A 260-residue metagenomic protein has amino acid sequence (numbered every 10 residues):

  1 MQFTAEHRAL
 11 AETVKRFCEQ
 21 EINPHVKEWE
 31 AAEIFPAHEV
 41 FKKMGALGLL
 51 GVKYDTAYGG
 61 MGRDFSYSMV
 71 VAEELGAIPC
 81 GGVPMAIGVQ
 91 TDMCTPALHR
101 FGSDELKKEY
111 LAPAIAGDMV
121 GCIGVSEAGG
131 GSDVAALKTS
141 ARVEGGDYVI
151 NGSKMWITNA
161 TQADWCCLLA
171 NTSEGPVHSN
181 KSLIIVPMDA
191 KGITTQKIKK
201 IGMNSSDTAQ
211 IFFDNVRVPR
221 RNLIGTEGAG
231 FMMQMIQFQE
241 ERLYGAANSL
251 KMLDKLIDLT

Functional and structural regions predicted by a protein language model:
M1-G88, E105-E109, P113-A116, L250 (+1 more regions): Amphipathic, small/basic residue-rich leader segments at the start of a protein or domain
Q2-E6, L10, E73, I78 (+2 more regions): Glycine-rich beta->alpha junctions and the first turn(s) of the following alpha-helix
R63-D64, D133-A135, N159-A163, V177-N180 (+2 more regions): Short glycine/proline-enriched turns and hinge-like loops at secondary-structure junctions
V83-E105, G131: N-terminal glycine-rich flavin-associated loop
G117-V125, L169: A short, Trp-centered hydrophobic/proline-enriched beta-strand micro-motif
G130-D133, Y148: Hydrophobic, small-residue-rich alpha-helical packing segments that form membrane-like cores
T139-R142: A structural signal for short hydrophobic beta-strand segments in well-ordered beta-sheet cores
G146-D147, N151-Q196: A short core secondary-structure module
